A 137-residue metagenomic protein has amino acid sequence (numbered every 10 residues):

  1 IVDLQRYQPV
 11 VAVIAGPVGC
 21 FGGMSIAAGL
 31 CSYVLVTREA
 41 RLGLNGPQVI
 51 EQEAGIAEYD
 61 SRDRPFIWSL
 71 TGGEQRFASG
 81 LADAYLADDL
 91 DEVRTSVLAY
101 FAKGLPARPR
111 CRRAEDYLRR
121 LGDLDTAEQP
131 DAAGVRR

Functional and structural regions predicted by a protein language model:
I1-A107: Conserved catalytic cores of soluble enzyme domains, especially glycine-rich substrate-binding beta-alpha loops
T95-R137: Intrinsically disordered, low-complexity segments enriched in small/flexible residues
